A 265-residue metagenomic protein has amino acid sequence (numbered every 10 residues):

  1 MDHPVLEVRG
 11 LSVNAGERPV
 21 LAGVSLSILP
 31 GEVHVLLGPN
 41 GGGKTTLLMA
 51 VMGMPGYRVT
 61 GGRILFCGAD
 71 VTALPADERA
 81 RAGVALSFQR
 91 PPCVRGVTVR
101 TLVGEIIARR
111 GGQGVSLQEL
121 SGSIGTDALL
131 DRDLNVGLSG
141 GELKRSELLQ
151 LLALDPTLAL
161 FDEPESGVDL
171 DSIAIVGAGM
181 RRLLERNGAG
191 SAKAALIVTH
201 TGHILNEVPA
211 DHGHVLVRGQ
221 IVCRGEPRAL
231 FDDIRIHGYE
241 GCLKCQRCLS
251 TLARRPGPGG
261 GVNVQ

Functional and structural regions predicted by a protein language model:
L6-V8, V20-G23: Conserved structural motif at the start of ABC-family nucleotide-binding domains
L37-P39: The feature captures the beta-strand-to-loop junction immediately N-terminal to the Walker
R58, D70-A85, I234: ABC ATPase NBD coupling module
T60-A69, S121: Conserved ABC transporter NBD signature motif
Q89-R90, G96-Q113: Q-loop/switch helix immediately C-terminal to the Walker
G114-D133, L160: Conserved ABC ATPase "signature" region
L160-P164, D171: Walker B catalytic motif
L216, Q220-K244: Conserved beta-strand-loop-alpha-helix hinge in the C-terminal portion of ABC ATPase nucleotide-binding domains
